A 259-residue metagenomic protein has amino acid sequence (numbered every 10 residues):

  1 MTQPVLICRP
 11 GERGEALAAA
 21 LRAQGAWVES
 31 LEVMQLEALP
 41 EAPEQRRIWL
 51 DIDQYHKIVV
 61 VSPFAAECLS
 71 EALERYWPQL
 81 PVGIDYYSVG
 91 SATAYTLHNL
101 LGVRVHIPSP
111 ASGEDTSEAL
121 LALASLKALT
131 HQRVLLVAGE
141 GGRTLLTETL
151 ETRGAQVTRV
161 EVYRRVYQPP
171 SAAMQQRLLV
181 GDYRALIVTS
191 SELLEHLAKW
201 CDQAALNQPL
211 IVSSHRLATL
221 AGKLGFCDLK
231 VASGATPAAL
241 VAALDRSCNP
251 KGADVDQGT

Functional and structural regions predicted by a protein language model:
M1-T259: Conserved beta-alpha
